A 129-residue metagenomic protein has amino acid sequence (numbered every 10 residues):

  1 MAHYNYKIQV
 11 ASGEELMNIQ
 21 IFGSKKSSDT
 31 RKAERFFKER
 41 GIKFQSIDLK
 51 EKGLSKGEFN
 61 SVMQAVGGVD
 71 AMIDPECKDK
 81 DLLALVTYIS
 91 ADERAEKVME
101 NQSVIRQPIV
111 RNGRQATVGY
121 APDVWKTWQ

Functional and structural regions predicted by a protein language model:
H3-L16: Short, Lys/Arg-enriched N-terminal segments with co-localized hydrophobic residues within the first ~10-30 amino acids
Y4-K7, T30, K80, G113: Short linear motifs in intrinsically disordered/low-complexity regions
A11-E14, K38-R40, I73-D74, L85: A short alpha-helix capping/helix-coil boundary motif
G13-G23, V124-Q129: Long, low-complexity, intrinsically disordered polar/charged segments
M17-R35, Q45-L49: Local sequence-structure signature of Cys/Sec-based thiol-disulfide redox active-site neighborhoods
R35-S46, E58-F59, Q64: N-terminal non-globular leader segments, chiefly Sec-dependent signal peptides
L49-Q129: Thiol/selenol-based redox catalytic cores and closely related redox-interacting motifs
